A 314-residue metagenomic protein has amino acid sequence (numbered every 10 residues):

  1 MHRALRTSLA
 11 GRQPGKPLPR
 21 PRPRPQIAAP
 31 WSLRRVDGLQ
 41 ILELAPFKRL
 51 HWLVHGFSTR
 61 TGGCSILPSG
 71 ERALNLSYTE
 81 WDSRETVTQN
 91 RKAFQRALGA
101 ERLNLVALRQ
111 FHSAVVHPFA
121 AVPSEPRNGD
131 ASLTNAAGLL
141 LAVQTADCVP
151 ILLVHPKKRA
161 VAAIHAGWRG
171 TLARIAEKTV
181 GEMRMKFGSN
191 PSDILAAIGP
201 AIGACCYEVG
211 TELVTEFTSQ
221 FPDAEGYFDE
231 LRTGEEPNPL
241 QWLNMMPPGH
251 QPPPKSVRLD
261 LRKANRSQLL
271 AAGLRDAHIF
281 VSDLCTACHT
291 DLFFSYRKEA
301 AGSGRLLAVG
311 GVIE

Functional and structural regions predicted by a protein language model:
H2-E314: Active-site microenvironment for binding and transforming phosphate-containing groups
